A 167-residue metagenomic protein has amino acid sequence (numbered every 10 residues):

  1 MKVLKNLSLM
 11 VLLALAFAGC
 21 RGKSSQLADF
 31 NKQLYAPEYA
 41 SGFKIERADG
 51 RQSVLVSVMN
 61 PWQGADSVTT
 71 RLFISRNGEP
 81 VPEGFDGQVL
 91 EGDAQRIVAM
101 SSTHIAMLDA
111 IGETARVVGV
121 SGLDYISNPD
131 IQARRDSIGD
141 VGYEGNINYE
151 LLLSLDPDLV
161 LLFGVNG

Functional and structural regions predicted by a protein language model:
M1-S8: Bacterial N-terminal signal peptides that target proteins for export
V11-A14: Alpha-helical transmembrane segments
A16-G19: C-terminal motif of bacterial Sec signal peptides marking the signal peptidase cleavage site
R21-S24: Bacterial signal peptide processing site
A28-E46: Post-signal peptide N-terminal segment of mature Sec-exported envelope proteins
P37-S41, Q52-V58: Extracytoplasmic low-complexity, Pro/Thr/Ser/Ala/Gly-rich segments that lie immediately after a secretion/anchoring
V54-S154, L159-N166: A short, structured surface patch at a secondary-structure boundary
